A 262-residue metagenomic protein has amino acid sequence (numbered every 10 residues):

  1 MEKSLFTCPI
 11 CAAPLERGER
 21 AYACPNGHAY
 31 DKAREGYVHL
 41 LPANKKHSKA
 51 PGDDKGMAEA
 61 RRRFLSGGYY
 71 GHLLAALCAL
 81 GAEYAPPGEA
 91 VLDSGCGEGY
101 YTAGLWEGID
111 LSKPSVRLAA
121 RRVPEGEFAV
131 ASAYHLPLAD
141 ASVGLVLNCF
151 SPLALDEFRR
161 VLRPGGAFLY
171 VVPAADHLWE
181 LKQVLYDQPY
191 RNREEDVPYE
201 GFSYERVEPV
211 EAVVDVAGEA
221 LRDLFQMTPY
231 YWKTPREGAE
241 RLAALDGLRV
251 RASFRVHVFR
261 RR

Functional and structural regions predicted by a protein language model:
M1-A50: N-terminal auxiliary segments of SAM/dcSAM-dependent transferases
K3, V210-R262: Conserved Class I S-adenosyl-L-methionine
H47, G52-L73, L80: Class I SAM-dependent methyltransferase Rossmann-like catalytic core, especially the SAM/SAH-binding loop
A90-H135: Class I SAM-dependent methyltransferase SAM/SAH-binding core
Y134-L145: A short acidic, Gly/Pro-enriched loop at the edge of an enzyme's catalytic core that lines a small-molecule cofactor
V143-E157, V172-A175: A short SAM/SAH-binding and catalytic strip from SAM-dependent methyltransferases
G165-P173: Conserved beta-strand signature within the Rossmann-like core of class I S-adenosyl-L-methionine
K182-F202: Conserved Class I S-adenosyl-L-methionine
